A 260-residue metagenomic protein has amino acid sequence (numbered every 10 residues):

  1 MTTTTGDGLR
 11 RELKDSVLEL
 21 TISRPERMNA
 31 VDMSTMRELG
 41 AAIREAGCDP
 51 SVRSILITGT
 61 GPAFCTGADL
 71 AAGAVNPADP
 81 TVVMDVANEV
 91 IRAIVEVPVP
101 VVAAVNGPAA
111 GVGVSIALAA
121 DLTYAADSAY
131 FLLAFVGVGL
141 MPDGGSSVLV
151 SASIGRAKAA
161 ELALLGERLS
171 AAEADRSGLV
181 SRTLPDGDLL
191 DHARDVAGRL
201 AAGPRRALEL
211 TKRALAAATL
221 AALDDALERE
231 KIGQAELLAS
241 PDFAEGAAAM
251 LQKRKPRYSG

Functional and structural regions predicted by a protein language model:
M1-D7, A248-G260: Terminal low-complexity tails and localization/encapsulation signals of metabolic enzymes
M1-T60, R92: Conserved CoA-thioester-binding segment of acyl-CoA-metabolizing enzymes
L20, R24, L39, I57 (+7 more regions): Terminal peptide-recognition signature
T35-E38, V83-V86, L189, E230: Hydrophobic alpha-helical membrane-association signature
S51, G59-A93, A109, G137-G139 (+1 more regions): Glycine- (often His-adjacent) and acidic-residue-rich active-site loop that binds/positions the CoA thioester
R92-L208, I232-A235, A239-S240, E245-A248 (+1 more regions): Crotonase-fold acyl-CoA enzyme core
K212-A221: Short, charged, surface-exposed hinge/linker loops at domain edges that act as mobile lids or interdomain connectors
